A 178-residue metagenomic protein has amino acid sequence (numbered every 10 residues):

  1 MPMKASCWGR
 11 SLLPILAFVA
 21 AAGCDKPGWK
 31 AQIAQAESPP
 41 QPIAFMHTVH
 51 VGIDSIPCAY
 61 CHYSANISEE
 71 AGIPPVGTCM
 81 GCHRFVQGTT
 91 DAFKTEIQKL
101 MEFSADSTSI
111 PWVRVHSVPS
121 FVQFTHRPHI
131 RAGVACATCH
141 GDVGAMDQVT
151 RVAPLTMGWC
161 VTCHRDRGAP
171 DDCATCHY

Functional and structural regions predicted by a protein language model:
P2-L12: Bacterial N-terminal signal peptides that target proteins for export
A5-C7, C24-Y178: Short sequence/structural segments immediately N-terminal
S11-A21: Bacterial N-terminal signal peptides
